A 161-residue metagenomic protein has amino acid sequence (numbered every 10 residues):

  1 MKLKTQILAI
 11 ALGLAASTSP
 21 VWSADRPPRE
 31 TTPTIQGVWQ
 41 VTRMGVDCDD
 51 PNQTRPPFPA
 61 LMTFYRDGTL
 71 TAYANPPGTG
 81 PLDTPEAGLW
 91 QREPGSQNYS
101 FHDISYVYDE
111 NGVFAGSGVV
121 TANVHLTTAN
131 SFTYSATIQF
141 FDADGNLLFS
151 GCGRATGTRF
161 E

Functional and structural regions predicted by a protein language model:
M1-L8: Bacterial N-terminal signal peptides that target proteins for export
A9-T18: Bacterial N-terminal signal peptides
V21-S23: Boundary at the C-terminal end of the N-terminal hydrophobic targeting segment
T31-N52, E86-G88: Tryptophan-anchored aromatic micro-motifs
Q40-V46, D67-P76, F101-Y108, S135-F141: Generic short beta-strand segments
N52-N98, Y106, S131-F132: N-terminal glycine/threonine-rich, aromatic-flanked beta-hairpin/loop signature
Y99-T133: Acidic, glycine-rich flexible loop segments
I138-E161: Edge beta-strand at a domain terminus
